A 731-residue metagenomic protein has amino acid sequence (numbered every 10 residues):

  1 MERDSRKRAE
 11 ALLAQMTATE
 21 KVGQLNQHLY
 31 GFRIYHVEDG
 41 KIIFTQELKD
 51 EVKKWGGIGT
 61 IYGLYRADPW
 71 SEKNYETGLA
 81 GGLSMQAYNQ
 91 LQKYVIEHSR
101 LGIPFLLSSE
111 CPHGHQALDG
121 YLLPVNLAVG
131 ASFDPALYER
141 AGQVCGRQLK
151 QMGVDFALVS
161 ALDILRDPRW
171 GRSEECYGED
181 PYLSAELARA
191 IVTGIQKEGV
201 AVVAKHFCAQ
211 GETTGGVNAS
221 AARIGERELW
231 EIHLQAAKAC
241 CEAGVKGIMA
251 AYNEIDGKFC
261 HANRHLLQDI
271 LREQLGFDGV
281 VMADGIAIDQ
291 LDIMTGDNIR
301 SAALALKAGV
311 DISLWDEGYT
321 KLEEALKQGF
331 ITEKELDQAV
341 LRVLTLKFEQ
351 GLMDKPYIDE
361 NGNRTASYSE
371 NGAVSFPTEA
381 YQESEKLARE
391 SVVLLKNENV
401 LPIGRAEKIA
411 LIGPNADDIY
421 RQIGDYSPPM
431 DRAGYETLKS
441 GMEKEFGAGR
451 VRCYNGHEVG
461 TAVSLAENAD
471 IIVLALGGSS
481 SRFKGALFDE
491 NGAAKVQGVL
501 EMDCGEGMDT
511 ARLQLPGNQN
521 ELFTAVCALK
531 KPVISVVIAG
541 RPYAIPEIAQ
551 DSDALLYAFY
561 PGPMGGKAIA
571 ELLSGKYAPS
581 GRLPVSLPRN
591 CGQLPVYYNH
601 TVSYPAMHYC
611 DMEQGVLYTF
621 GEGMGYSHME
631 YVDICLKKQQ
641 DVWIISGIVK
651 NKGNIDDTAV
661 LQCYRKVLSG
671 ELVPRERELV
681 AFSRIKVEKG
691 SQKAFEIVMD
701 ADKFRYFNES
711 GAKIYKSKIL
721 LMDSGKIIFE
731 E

Functional and structural regions predicted by a protein language model:
M1-E731: Glycoside hydrolase catalytic-domain context in secreted enzymes
